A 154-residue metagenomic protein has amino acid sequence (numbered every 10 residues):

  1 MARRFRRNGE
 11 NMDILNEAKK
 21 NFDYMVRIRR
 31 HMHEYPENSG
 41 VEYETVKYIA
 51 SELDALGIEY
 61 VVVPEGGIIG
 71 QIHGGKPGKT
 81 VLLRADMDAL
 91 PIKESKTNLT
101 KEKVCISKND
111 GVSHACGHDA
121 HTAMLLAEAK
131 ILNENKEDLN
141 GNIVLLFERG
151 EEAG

Functional and structural regions predicted by a protein language model:
M1-N11: Short, Lys/Arg-enriched N-terminal segments with co-localized hydrophobic residues within the first ~10-30 amino acids
F5, K130, G150-G154: Short, intrinsically disordered, charge-balanced linker/junction segments flanking boundaries in proteins
M12-H114, A123-G141: Acidic/His- and Gly-rich active-site-bordering loop/insert found across diverse amide/peptide-bond hydrolases
K136-G154: Fold-level recognition of mixed alpha/beta catalytic cores in primary-metabolism enzymes, strongest
